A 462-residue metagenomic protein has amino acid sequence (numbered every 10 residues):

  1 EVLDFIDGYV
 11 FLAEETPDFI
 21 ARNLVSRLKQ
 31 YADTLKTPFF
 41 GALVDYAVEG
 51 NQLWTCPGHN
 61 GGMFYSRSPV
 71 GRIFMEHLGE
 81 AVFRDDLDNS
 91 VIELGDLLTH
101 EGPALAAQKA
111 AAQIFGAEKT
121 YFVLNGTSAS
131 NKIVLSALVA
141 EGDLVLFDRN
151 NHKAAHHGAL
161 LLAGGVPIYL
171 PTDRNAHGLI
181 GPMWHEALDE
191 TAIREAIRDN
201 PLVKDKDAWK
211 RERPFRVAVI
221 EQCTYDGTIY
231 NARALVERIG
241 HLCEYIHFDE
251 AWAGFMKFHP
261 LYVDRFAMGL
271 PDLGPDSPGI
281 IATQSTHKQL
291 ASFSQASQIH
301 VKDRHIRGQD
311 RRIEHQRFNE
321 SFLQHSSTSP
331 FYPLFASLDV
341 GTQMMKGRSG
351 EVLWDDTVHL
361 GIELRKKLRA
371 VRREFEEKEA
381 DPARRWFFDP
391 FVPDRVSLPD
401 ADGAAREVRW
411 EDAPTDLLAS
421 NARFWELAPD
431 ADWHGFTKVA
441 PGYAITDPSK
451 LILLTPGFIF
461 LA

Functional and structural regions predicted by a protein language model:
E1-R84, K450: N-terminal glycine-rich, Lys/His-bearing helix-loop that initiates the first secondary-structure elements of many
H77-A129: Conserved N-terminal alpha-helix of the aminotransferase class I/II PLP-enzyme fold
K109, L135-A137, V439-A444: Short, flexible, solvent-exposed loop/turn segments with mixed acidic/basic and small polar residues
Y121, A218-E221, I452-L454: Short glycine-rich or small-residue beta-strand-to-loop segments that form or flank ligand, phosphate, metal/Fe-S
S130-R372: Conserved PLP-enzyme active-site core in the AAT-like
V301, L453-G457: Short beta-strand-to-loop capping motifs
R317-R423, D430-L454: Structural motif of enzymes handling amino- and sulfur-group chemistry
F458-A462: Short, conserved charged micro-motifs
